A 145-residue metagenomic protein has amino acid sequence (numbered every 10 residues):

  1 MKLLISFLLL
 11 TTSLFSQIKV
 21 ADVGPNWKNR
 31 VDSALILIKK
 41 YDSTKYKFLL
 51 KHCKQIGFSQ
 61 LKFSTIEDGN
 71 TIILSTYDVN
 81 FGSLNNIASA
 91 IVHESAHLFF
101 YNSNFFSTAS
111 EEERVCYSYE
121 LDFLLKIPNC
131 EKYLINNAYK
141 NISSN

Functional and structural regions predicted by a protein language model:
L3-L14: Sec-dependent N-terminal signal peptides
Q17-T71, V79-N80: Auxiliary, metal-adjacent structural segments of Zn-dependent hydrolase domains
R30-S33, N86, A90, E111 (+1 more regions): Extracytoplasmic/secreted proteins, especially bacterial periplasmic and envelope-associated proteins
T44-C53, N102-A109, P128-N137: Surface-exposed patches in mature extracellular/periplasmic domains of secreted proteins
F63, D78-N80, H97-L98, F105-F106: Solvent-exposed loop/turn segments at secondary-structure junctions within structured extracellular/periplasmic domains
L74-A90: Short pre-active-site segment immediately N-terminal to the catalytic Zn-binding motif
S89-N102: Active-site recognition of the HExxH zinc-binding catalytic motif
A109-S143: Post-HExxH zinc-binding segment in Zn-dependent metallohydrolases
